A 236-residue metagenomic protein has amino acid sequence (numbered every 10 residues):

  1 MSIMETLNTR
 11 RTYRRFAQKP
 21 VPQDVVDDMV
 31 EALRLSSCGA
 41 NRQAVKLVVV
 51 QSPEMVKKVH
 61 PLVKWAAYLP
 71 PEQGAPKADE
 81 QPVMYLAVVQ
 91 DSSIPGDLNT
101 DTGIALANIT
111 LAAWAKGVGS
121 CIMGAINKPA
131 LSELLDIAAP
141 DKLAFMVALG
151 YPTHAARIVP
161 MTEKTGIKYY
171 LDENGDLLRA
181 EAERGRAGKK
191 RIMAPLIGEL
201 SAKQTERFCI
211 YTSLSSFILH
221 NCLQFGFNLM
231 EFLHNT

Functional and structural regions predicted by a protein language model:
M1-T236: Acidic, surface-exposed loops and disordered segments
